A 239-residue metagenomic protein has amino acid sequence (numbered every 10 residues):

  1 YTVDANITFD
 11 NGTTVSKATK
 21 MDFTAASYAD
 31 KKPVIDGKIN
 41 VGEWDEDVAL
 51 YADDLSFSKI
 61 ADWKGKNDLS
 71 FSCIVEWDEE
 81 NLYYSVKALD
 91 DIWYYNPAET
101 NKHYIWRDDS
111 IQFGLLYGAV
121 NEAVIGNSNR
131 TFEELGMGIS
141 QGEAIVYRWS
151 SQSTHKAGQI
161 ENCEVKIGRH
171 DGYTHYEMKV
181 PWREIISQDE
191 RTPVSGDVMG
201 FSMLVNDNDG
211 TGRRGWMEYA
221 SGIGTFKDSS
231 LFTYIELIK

Functional and structural regions predicted by a protein language model:
T2-K239: Structural preference for beta-rich elements and adjacent junctions enriched in aromatics
